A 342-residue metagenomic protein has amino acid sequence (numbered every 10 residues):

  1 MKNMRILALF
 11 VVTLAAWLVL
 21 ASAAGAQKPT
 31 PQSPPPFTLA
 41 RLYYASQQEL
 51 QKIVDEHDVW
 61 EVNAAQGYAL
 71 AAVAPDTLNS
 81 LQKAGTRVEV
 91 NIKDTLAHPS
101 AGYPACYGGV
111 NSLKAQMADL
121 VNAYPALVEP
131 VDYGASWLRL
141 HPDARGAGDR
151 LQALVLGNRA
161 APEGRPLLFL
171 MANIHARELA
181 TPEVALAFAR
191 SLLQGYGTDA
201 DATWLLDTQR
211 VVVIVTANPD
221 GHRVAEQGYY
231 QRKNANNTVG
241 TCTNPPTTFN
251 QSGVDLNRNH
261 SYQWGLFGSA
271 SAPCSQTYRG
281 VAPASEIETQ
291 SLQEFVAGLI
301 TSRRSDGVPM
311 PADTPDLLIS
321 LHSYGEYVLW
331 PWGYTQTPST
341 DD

Functional and structural regions predicted by a protein language model:
M1-V11: Bacterial N-terminal signal peptides that target proteins for export
L9-L20: Bacterial N-terminal signal peptides
A23-D342: M14 metallocarboxypeptidase catalytic domain recognition
